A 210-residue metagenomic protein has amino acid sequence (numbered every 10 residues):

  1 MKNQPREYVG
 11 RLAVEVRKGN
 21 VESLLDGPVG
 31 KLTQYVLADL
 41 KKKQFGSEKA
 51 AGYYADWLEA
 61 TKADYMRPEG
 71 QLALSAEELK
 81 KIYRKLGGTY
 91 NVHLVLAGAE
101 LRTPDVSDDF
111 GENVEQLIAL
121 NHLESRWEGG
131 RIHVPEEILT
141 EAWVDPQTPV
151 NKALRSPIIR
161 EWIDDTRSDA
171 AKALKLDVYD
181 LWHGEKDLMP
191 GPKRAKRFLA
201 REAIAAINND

Functional and structural regions predicted by a protein language model:
M1-K41, K49-Y65, Q71-E115, E124-D210: Catalytic cores of Mg2+-dependent Asp-rich isoprenoid enzymes
A119: Divalent-cation
